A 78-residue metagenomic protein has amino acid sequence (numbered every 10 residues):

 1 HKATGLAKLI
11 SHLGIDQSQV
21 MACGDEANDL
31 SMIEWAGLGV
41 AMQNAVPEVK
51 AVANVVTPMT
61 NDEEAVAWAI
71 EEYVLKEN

Functional and structural regions predicted by a protein language model:
A3-N78: Mg2+-dependent phosphoryl-transfer enzymes with acidic/Ser/Thr/Gly-rich catalytic loops
